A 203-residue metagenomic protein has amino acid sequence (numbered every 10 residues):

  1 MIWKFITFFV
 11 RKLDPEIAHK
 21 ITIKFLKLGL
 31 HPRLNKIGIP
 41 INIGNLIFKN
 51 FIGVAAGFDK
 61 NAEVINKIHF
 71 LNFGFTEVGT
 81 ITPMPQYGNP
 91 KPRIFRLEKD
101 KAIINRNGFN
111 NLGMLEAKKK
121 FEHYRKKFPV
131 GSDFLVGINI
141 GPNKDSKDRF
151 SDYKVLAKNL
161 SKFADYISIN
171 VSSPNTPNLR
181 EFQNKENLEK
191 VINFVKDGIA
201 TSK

Functional and structural regions predicted by a protein language model:
I2-I41, N105-N110: An N-cap/entry alpha-helix motif that binds or orients negatively charged groups
F8, I41-L46, A56, G79 (+3 more regions): Flexible, active-site-adjacent loop/turn segments at secondary-structure boundaries
L26-E63: Active-site-flanking structural segment that lines cofactor/substrate pockets
F48, A56-D59, E63, H69 (+1 more regions): Conserved alpha/beta-domain cores
V64-Q86: Active-site cofactor/substrate anionic-group-binding motifs, chiefly glycine- and Lys/Arg-rich phosphate-binding loops
G79-V130: A gly/proline- and charged-residue-enriched helix-loop-helix capping module
